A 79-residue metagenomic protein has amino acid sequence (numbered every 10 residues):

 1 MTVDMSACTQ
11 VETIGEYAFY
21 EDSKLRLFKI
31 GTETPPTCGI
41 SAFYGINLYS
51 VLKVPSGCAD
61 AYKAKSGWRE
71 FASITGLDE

Functional and structural regions predicted by a protein language model:
M1-T13, D22-T37, N47-D60, A72-E79: Structural signature of tandem-repeat unit edges
G15-Y20, I40-A42: Consensus positions within tandem repeat domains that build extended binding/scaffold surfaces
G39-I40, K63-A64: Short glycine-/acidic-enriched loop or helix-start segments at secondary-structure transitions that form or flank
K65-E70: Helix-loop-beta element that forms the nucleotide-linked donor phosphate-binding surface in glycosyltransferases
